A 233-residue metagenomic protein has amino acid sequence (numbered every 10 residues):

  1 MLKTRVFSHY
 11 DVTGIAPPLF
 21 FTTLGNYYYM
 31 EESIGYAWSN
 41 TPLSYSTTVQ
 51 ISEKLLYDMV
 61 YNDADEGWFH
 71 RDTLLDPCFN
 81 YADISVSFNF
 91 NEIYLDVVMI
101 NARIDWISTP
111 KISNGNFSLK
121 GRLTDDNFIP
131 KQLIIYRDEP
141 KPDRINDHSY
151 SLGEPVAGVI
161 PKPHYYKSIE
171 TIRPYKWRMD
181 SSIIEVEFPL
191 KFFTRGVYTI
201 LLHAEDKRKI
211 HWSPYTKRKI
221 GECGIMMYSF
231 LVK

Functional and structural regions predicted by a protein language model:
M1-R5, I15-P18, S149: Acidic helix-start/capping segments at beta-turn-to-alpha-helix junctions
K3-Y10, L43-S44: Short, solvent-exposed loop/turn elements at domain surfaces
G14-I100, L133-E139, G158-H203: A well-ordered secondary-structure block
N89-N91, V97-D125: Short, compositionally biased P/S/T/A/G/V-rich stretches that sit at domain boundaries
L119-T124, R144, R178-D180, F192 (+1 more regions): Conserved catalytic region of serine esterases and O-acyltransferases that act on ester linkages in lipids
T124-Q132: A short beta-turn/strand-edge loop motif at beta-sheet boundaries
Y136-V156: Change "in extracellular beta-sheet-rich domains … of secreted and cell-surface proteins" to "in beta-sheet-rich domains
D206-K233: Short beta-strand elements
